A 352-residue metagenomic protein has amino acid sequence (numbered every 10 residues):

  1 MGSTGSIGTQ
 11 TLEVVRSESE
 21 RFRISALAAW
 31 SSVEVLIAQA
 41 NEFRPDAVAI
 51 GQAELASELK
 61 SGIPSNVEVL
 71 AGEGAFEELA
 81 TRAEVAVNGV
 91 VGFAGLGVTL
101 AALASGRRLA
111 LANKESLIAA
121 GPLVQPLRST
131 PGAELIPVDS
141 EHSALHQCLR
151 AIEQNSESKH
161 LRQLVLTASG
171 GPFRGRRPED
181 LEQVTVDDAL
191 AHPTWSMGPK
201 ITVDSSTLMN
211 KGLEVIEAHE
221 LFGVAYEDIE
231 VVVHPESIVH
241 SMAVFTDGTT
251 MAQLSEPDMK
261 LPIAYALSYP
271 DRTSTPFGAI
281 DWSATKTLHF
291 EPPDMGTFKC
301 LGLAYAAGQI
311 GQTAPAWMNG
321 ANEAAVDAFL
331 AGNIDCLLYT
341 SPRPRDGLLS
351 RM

Functional and structural regions predicted by a protein language model:
M1-S341: Catalytic, metal-anchored helix/loop core of enzyme active sites in primary metabolism
Y339-M352: Single conserved hydrophobic/aromatic residue that forms the stacking wall/gate of nucleotide- or nucleobase-binding
